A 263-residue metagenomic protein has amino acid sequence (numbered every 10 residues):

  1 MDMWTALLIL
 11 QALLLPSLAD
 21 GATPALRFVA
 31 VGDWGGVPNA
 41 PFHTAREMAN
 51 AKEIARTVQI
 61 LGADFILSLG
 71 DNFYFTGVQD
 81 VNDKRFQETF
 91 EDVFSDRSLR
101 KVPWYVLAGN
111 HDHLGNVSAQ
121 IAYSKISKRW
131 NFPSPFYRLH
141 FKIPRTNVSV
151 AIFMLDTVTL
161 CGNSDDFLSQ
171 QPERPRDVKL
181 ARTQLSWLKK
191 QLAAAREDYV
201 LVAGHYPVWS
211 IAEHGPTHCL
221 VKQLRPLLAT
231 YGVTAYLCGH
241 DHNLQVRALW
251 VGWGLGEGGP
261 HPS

Functional and structural regions predicted by a protein language model:
M1-G21, A122-Y123, V251-H261: Long, low-complexity intrinsically disordered regions
D2-W4, Q11-R85, R182-T183, K190: N-terminal active-site segment of His-dependent metallophosphoesterases
M3-A6, A45, R129-S134: A short catalytic or substrate-binding loop motif that flags glycine-/basic-rich loops and adjacent residues that bind
L8-Q11, D20-P24, V202, V221 (+1 more regions): In a subset of proteins, long, contiguous C-terminal domains/tails are tracked
F28-A30, I66-S68, V106, V202 (+1 more regions): Residue-level marker for buried hydrophobic side chains located in beta-strands that build the well-ordered beta-sheet
N39-P41, Y74-V200, H214-A235, D241-S263: Extended active-site neighborhood of metal-dependent phosphoesterases/phosphodiesterases
